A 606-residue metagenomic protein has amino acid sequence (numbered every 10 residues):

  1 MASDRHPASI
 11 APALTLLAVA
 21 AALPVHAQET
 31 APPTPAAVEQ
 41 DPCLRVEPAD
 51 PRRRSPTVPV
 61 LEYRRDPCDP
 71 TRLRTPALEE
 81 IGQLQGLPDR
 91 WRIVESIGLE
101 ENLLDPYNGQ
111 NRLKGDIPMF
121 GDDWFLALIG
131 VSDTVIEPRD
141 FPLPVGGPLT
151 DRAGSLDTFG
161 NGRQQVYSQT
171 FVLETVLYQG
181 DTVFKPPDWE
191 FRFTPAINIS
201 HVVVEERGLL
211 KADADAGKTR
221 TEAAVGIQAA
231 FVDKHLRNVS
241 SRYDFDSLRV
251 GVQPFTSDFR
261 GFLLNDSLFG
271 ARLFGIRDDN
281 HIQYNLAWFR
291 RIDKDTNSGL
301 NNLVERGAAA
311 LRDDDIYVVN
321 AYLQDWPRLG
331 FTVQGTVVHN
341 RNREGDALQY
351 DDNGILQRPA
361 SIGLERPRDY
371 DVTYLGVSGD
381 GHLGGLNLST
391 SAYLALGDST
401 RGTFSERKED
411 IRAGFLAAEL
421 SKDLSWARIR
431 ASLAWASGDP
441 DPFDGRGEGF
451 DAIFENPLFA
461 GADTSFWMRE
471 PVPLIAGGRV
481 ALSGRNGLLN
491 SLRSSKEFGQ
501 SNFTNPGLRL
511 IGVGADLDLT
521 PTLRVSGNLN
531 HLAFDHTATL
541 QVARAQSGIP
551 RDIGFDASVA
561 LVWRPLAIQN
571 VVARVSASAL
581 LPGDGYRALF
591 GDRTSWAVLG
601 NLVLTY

Functional and structural regions predicted by a protein language model:
A2, L23-P187, S425, I429 (+3 more regions): N-terminal periplasmic/intermembrane-space "pro-region" immediately following the signal or transit peptide
G98-L128, R139-L143, Y178-F191, L236-D246 (+7 more regions): Short loop/turn motifs that connect adjacent beta-strands in outer-membrane beta-barrel proteins
N111-K114, D151-G162, K211-A216, Q253-F255 (+6 more regions): Extracytoplasmic loops and strand-loop junctions of Gram-negative outer membrane beta-barrel proteins
L128-T134, F191-P195, L248-V250, Y284-L286 (+8 more regions): Membrane-embedded beta-strand positions of outer-membrane beta-barrel proteins
T170, E174-D295, L323, N387 (+2 more regions): Outer membrane beta-barrel
R242-D244, Q253-G447, R509-I511, D518-L519 (+4 more regions): Signature for the C-terminal beta-barrel architecture of outer-membrane proteins
L433-A436, P440-S547, R551-D552: C-terminal structural cap/anchor segments
V559, R593-Y606: Outer-membrane beta-barrel "beta-signal"
